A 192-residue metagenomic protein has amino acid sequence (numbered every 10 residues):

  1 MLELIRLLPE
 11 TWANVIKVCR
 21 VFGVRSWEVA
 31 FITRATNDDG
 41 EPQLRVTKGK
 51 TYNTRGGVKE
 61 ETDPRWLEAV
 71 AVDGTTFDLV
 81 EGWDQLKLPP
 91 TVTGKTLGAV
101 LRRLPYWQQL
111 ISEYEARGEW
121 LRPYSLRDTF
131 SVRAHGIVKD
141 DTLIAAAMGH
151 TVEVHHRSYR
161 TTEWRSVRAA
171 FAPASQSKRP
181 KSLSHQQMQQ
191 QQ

Functional and structural regions predicted by a protein language model:
M1, T11-A13, W107, P123-D128 (+1 more regions): Short, leucine-enriched amphipathic alpha-helices that occur as contiguous helical runs
M1-S26, A30: Basic, Lys/Arg- and aromatic-enriched nucleic-acid-binding interface segment
K17, V21, E28, Y124-H150: C-terminal catalytic core of tyrosine-transesterase DNA break-rejoin enzymes
F31-D78: Conserved tyrosine-mediated DNA breakage-rejoining catalytic core shared by Y-recombinases
T36-Q43, K139-S158: Short, polar N-cap/turn motifs at the start of nucleic acid-interacting alpha helices
K48-Y52, M148-A172: Catalytic-site neighborhood detector that most strongly recognizes the C-terminal catalytic loop/helix of tyrosine
T62-F130: Active-site/catalytic core of tyrosine-dependent DNA strand-transfer enzymes
A71-T76, G82-P90, P173-Q192: C-terminal secondary-structure termini that scaffold catalytic or DNA-interacting sites
